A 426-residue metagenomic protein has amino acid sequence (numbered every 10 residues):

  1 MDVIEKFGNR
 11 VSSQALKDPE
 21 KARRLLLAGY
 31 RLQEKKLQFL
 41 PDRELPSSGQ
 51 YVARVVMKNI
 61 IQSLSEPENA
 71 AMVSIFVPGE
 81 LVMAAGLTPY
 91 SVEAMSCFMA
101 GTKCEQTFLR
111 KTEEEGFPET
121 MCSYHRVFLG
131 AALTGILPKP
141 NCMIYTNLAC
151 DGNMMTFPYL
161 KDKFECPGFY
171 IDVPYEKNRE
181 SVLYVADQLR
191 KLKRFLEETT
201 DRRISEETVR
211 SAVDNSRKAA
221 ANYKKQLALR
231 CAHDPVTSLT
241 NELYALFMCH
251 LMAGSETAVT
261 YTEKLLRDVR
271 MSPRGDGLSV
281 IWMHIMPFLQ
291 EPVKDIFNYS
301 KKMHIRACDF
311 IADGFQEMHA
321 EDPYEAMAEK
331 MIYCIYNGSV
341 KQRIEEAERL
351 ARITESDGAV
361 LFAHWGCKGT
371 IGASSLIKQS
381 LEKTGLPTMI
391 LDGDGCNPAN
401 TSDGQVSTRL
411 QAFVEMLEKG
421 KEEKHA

Functional and structural regions predicted by a protein language model:
D2-G8, S375-A426: Peripheral docking tails and interdomain loops at the edges of cofactor- or intermediate-handling domains
D2-N69, R190, R194-E317, Y336: A charged, amphipathic alpha-helical module
Q50-T120, L129-I136: An N-terminal, globular interaction/scaffold subdomain
A71-E80, N147-N153, M283-Q290, W365-G372: Gly/Ser/Thr-rich loops at beta-strand to alpha-helix junctions that form or flank small-molecule/cofactor-binding
I75-F76, L81-K111, G277, I281-R352: Redox- and metal-dependent alpha/beta enzyme cores, enriched for Fe-S-associated oxidoreductases and cofactor-handling
E115-L133, I335-R349: Glycine-rich, highly charged phosphate/nucleotide-binding loops
R126-E198: Acidic/His-rich segments in extracytoplasmic proteins that coordinate ligands and/or metal ions
G338, R343-G385, M389: C-terminal hydrophobic structural anchor segments that stabilize assembly/packing rather than catalytic chemistry
